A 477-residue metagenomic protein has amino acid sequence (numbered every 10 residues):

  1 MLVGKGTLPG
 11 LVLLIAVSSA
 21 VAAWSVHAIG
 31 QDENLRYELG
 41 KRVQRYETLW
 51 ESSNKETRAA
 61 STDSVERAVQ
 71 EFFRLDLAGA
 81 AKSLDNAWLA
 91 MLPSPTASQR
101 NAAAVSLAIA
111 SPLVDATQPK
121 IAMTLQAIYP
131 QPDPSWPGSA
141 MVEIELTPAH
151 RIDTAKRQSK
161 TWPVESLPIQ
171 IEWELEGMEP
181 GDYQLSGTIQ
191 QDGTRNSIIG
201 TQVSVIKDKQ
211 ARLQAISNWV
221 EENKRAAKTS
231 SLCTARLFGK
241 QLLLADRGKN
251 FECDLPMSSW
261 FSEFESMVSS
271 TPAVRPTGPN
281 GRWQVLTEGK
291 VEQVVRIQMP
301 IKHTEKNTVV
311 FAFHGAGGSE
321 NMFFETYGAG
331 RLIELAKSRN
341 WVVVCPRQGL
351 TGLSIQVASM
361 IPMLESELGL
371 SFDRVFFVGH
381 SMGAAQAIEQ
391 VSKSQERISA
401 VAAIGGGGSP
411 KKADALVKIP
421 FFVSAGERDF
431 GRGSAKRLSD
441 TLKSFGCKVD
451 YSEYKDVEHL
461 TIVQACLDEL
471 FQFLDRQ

Functional and structural regions predicted by a protein language model:
Q31-N86, A90, S94-S98: Alpha-helical, heptad-rich or low-complexity scaffold/stalk segments that mediate oligomerization or tethering
L89-P119: Short, compositionally biased P/S/T/A/G/V-rich stretches that sit at domain boundaries
A104-L113, R151-N307: A domain-start/cap signature at the N-terminus of enzymes
L113-S135: Contiguous beta-strand segments within globular domains
T304-E305, G352-S381: Gly/Ser-rich "nucleophile elbow"/oxyanion-hole loop immediately N-terminal to the catalytic nucleophile in hydrolases
V309, F313-S359: Active-site machinery of serine-nucleophile hydrolases
D373-K418: Primarily recognizes the serine-hydrolase "nucleophile elbow" in alpha/beta-hydrolase and SGNH/GDSL folds
S424, F430, A435-Q477: C-terminal catalytic histidine-bearing segment of alpha/beta-hydrolase fold enzymes
